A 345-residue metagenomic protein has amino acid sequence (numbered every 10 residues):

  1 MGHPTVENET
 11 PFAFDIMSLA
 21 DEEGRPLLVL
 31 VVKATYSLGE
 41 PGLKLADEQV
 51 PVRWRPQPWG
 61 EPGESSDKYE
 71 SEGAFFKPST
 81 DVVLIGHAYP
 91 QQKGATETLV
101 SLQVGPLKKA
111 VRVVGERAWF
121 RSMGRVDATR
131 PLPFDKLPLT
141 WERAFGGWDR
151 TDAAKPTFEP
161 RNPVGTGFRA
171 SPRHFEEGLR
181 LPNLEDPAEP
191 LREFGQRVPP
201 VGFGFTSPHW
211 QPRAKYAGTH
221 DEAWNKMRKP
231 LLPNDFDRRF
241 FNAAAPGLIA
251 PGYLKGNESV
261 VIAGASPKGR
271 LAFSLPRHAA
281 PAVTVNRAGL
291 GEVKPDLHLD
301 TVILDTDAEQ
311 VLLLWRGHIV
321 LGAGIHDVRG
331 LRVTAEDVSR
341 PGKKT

Functional and structural regions predicted by a protein language model:
H3-T345: Extended intrinsically disordered or low-complexity segments
